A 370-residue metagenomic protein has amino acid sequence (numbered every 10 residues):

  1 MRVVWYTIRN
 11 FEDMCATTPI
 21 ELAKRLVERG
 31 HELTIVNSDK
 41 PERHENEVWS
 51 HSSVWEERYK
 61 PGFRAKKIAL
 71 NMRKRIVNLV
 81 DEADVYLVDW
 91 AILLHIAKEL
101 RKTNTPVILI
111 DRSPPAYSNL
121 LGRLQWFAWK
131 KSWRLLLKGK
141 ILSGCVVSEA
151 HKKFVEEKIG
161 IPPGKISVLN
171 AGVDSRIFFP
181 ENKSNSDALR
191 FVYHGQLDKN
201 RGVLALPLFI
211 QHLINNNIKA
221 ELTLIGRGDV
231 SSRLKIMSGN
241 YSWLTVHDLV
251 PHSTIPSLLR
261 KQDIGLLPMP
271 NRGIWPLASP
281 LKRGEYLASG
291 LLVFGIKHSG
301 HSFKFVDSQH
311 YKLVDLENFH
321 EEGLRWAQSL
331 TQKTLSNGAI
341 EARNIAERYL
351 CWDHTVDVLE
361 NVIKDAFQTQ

Functional and structural regions predicted by a protein language model:
V4, C145, S184-I210, A339: Conserved donor-binding/catalytic core segment of Leloir-type glycosyltransferases
F11-D13, T17, R201, S253-L258 (+2 more regions): Nucleotide-sugar-dependent
K24, R73-V77, P115, L124-V147: Membrane-proximal helix-turn-helix segments that form the acceptor-binding/catalytic region of lipid-linked
L87-L93, D111-R112: Short His-centered aromatic/hydrophobic patch
A150, A171-G172: Carbohydrate-associated surface elements
S232-L259: Nucleotide-activated donor-binding/catalytic signature segment of Leloir-type glycosyltransferases, i.e., the conserved
S302-A327: Change "using UDP/GDP/dTDP sugars" to "using nucleotide sugars
E317-E321, R325, T331-K364: A charged, aromatic-enriched C-terminal amphipathic alpha-helix characteristic of glycosyltransferases across folds
